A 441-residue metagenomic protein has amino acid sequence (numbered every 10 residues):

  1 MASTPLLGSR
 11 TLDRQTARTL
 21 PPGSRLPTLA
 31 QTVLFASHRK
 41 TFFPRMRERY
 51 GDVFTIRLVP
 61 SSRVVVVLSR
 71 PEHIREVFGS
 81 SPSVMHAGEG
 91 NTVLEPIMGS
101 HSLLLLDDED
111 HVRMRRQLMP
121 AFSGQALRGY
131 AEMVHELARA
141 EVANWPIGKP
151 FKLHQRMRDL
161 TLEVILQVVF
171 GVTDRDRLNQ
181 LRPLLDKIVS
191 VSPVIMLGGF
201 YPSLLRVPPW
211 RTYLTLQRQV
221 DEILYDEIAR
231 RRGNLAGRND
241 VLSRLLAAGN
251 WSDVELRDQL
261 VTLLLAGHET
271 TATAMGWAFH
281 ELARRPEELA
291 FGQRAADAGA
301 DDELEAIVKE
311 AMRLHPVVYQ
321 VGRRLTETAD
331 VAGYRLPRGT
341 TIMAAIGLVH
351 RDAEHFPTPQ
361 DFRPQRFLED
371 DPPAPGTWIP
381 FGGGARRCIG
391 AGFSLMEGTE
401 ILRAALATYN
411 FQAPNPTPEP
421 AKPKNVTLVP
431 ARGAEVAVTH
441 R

Functional and structural regions predicted by a protein language model:
M1-L7, T16, R47-E48, A138 (+5 more regions): Cytochrome P450 proximal C-terminal region
A2-R18, H86-L94, L106, D110 (+1 more regions): Cytochrome P450 heme-thiolate monooxygenase catalytic core
A2-S100, L104, R113, R128 (+3 more regions): N-terminal membrane-proximal hinge/A-helix region immediately C-terminal to the signal-anchor transmembrane segment
T32-G51, D226, A298-A332, A353: Conserved cytochrome P450 K-helix E-x-x-R motif and the immediately C-terminal K′/meander segment
L235-N239, F291-D301, L314-Y334, V349 (+2 more regions): Cytochrome P450 fold signature focused on the C-terminal beta-domain
T270-A295, A391-Y409: Cytochrome P450 catalytic-core helices
A344-D371: Conserved cytochrome P450 K-helix/beta-meander segment immediately N-terminal to the heme-binding cysteine loop
